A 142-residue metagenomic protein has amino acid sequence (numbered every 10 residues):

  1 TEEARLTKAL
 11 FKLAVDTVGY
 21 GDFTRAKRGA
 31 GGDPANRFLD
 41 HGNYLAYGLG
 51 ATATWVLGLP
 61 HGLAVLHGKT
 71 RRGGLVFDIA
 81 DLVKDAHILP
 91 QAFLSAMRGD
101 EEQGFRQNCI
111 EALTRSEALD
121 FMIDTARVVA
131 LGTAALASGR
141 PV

Functional and structural regions predicted by a protein language model:
T1-V142: Active-site helix-to-loop segments that bind/position phosphate- or nucleotide-bearing substrates and donors across
